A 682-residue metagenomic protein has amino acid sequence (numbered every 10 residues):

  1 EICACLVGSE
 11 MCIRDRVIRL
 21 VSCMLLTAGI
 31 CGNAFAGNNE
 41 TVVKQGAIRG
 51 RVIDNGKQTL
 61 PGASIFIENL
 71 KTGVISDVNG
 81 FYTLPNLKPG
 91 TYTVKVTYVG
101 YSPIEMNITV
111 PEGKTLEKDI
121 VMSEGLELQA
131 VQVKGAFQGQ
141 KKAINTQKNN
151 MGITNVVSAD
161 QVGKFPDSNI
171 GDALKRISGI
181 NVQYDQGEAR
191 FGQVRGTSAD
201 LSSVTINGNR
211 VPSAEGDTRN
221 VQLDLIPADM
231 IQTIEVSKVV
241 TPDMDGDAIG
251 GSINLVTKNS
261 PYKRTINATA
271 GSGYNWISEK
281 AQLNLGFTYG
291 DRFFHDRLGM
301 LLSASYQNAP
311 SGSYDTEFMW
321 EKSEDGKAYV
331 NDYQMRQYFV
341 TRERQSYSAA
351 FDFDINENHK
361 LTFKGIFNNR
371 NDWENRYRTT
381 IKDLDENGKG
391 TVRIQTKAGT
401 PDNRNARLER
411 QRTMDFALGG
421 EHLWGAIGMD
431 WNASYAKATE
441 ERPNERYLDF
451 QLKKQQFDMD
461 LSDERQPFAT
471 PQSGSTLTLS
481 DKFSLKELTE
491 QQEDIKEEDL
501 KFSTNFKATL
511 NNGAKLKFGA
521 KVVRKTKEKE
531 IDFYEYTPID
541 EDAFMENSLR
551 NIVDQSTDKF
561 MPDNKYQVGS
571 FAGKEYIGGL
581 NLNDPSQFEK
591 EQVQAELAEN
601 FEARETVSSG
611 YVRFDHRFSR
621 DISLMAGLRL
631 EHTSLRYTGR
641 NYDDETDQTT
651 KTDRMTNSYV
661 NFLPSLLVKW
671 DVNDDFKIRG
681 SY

Functional and structural regions predicted by a protein language model:
E1-D15: Single conserved hydrophobic/aromatic residue that forms the stacking wall/gate of nucleotide- or nucleobase-binding
N38-V43, R51-Q58, A63-E68, T97-Y101 (+3 more regions): Short, acidic, small-residue-rich periplasmic hinge/interaction motif at the N-terminus of Gram-negative outer-membrane
L70-F81: Short, acidic Ser/Thr/Gly-rich low-complexity loop/linker segments typical of extracellular and cell-surface proteins
P85, R210-K238: Short acidic/polar hinge/loop motifs at secondary-structure boundaries that mediate gating or recognition
E117-I120, I170-A173, R190-Q193, T205 (+4 more regions): N-terminal periplasmic accessory domains that precede and gate Gram-negative outer-membrane beta-barrel machines
G171-R210: Extracytoplasmic beta-strand/coil segments of soluble accessory domains associated with Gram-negative outer-membrane
K280-T380, Q411-L418, G425, P664-L666: Transmembrane beta-barrel wall of Gram-negative outer-membrane proteins
D354-N356, T413-A417, S434-A438, I495-K501 (+1 more regions): Structural signature of Gram-negative outer-membrane beta-barrels, strongest in the C-terminal barrel of TonB-dependent
